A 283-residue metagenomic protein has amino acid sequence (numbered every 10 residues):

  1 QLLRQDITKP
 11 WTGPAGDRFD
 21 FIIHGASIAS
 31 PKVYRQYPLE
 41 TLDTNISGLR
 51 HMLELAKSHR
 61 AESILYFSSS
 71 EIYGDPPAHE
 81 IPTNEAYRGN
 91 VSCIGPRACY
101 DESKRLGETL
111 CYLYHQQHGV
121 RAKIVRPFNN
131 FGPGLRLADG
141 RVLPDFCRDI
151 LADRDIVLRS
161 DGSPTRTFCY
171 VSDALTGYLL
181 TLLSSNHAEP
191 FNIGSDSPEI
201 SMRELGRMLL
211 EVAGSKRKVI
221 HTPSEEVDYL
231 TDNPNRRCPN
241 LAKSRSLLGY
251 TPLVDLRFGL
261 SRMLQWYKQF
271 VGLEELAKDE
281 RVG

Functional and structural regions predicted by a protein language model:
R4-T44: NAD(P)H-binding glycine-rich loop region in Rossmannoid oxidoreductase-like domains and their noncatalytic homologs
H24, D43, R50-R97: Conserved Rossmann-fold NAD(P)-dependent oxidoreductase catalytic core, especially the SDR/UDP-sugar
P77, R105, R121, N130-D145 (+7 more regions): Glycine/proline-rich active-site loop of Rossmann-fold NAD(P)-dependent oxidoreductases
I94-K123, C147, L151-A152: Active-site Tyr-X1-5-Lys
D161, E189-F191, R203-G206, G214-R236 (+1 more regions): C-terminal "lid/loop" region of Rossmann-like NAD(P)-dependent oxidoreductases
V171, P190, E225-T251, F258: Conserved C-terminal active-site "lid" loop/helix of NAD(P)H-dependent oxidoreductases that clamps the redox cofactor
A174, Y178, I193, L205 (+2 more regions): Non-catalytic, hydrophobic alpha-helical segments
A242, L256-G283: Amphipathic terminal alpha-helices
